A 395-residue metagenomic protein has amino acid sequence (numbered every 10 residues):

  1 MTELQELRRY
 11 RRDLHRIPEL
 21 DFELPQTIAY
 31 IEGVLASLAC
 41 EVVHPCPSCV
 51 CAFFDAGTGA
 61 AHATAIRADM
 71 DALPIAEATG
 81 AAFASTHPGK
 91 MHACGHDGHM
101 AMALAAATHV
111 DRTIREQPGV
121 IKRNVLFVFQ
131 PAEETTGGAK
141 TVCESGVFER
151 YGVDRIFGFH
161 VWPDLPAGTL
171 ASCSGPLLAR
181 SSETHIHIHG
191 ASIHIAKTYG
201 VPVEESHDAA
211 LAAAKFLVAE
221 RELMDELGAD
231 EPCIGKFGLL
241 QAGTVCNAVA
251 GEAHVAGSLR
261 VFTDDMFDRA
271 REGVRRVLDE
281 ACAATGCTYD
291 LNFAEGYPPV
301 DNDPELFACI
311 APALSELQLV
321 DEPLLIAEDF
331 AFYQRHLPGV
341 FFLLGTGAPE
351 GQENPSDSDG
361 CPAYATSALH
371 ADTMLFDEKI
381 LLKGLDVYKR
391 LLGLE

Functional and structural regions predicted by a protein language model:
M1-H92, D97, A101, T108-R123: Acidic/His- and Gly-rich active-site-bordering loop/insert found across diverse amide/peptide-bond hydrolases
H15-I17, H92, H96-H99, H160 (+2 more regions): Histidine-centered active-site/metal-ligand motif
F53, L73, A81-M91, G98 (+2 more regions): Histidine/acidic-residue-rich, glycine-tolerant segments that coordinate divalent metal ions
A65-R67, T184-H189, F342-T346: Non-cysteine beta-strand/loop elements that form the S-adenosyl-L-methionine
R67, M102, G158, R180 (+1 more regions): Structural signature of FAD isoalloxazine-binding scaffolds in flavoprotein oxidoreductases
I75-A82, G175-R180, Q352-S367: Short, flexible, mixed-charge acidic loops at enzyme active sites
I195, G200, A210-E395: Metal-dependent amide/peptide-bond hydrolase catalytic core, centered on the "pita-bread" metallohydrolase fold
